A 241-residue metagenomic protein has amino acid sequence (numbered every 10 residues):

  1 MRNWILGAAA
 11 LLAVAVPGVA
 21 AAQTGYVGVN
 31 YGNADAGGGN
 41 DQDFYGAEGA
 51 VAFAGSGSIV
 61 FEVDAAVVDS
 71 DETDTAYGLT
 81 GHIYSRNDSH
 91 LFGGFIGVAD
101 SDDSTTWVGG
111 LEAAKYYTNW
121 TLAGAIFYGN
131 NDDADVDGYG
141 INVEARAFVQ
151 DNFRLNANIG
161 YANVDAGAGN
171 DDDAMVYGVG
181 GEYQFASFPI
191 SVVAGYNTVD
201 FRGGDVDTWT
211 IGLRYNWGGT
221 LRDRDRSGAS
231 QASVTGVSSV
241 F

Functional and structural regions predicted by a protein language model:
M1-A22: Gram-negative bacterial Sec-dependent N-terminal signal peptides
A20-D71, S239-F241: Short glycine/proline- and aromatic-enriched beta-strand/turn motifs that initiate or cap beta-hairpins
G25, G55-V63, N87-G94, N119-G124 (+3 more regions): Repeated loop/turn-to-beta-strand initiation elements of outer-membrane beta-barrel proteins
Y26, G167, S191, V199 (+1 more regions): Flexible, glycine-rich linker and terminal segments associated with outer-membrane beta-barrel/transport systems
Y31-G37, A65-D71, S85-N87, I96-D102 (+7 more regions): Transmembrane beta-strands of outer-membrane beta-barrel pores
D41-A47, T73-L79, T105-G109, D135-I141 (+2 more regions): Residues that define the transmembrane beta-barrel architecture of outer-membrane proteins
A47-V51, G81-S85, L111-K115, V143-A147 (+3 more regions): Residues on the lipid-exposed face of transmembrane beta-strands in outer-membrane beta-barrel proteins
T121, Y128-V176: Extended, charged alpha-helical interaction scaffolds
